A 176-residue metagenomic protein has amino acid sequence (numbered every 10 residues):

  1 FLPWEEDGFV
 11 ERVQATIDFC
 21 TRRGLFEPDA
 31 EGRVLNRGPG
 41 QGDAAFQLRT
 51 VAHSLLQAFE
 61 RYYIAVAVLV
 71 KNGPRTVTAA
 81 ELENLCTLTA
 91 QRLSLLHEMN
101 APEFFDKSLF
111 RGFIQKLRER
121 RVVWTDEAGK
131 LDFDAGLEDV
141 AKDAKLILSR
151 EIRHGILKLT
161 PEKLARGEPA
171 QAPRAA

Functional and structural regions predicted by a protein language model:
F1-A176: Membrane-interfacial terminal anchoring regions of lipid-handling membrane enzymes
